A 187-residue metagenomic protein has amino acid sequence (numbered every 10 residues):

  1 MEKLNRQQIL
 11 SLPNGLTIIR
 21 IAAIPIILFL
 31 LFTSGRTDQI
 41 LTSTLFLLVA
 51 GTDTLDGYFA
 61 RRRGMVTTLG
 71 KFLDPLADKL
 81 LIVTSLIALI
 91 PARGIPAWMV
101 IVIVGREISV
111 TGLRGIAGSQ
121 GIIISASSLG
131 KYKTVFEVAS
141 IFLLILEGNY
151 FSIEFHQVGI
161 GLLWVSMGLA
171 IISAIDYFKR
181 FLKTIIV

Functional and structural regions predicted by a protein language model:
M1-V187: Alpha-helical transmembrane bundles and membrane-interface segments of multipass inner-membrane proteins
